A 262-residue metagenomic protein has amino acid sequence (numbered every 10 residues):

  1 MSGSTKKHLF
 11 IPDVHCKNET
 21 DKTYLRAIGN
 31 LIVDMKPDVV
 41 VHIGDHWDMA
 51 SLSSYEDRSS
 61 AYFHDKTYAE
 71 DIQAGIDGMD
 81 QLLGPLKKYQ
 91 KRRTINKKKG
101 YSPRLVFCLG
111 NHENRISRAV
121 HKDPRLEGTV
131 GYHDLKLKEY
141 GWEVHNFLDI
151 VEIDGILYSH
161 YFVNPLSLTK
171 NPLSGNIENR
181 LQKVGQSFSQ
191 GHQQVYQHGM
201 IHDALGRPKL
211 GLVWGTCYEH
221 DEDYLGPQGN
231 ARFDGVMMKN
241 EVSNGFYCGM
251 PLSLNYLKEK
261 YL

Functional and structural regions predicted by a protein language model:
M1-D80: N-terminal active-site segment of His-dependent metallophosphoesterases
M1-S2, L148-D154, M200-H202: Short acidic-hydrophobic surface loop/beta-edge motif
K6-H8, V39, R104, I156 (+1 more regions): Structural motif
D13, D45, G110, G191-H192: Active-site glycine-centered loops adjacent to acidic/histidine catalytic or metal-binding residues that shape
T20-D21, A50-S54, I116-H121, T169-N171 (+1 more regions): A short acidic (Asp/Glu
V40, L105-F107, G211: Hydrophobic/aromatic residues located in beta-strands of well-ordered beta-sheets within soluble catalytic
L52-N146: Active-site neighborhood of divalent metal-dependent phosphoester bond hydrolases
I156-L254: Conserved beta-sheet core of the metallophosphoesterase superfamily
